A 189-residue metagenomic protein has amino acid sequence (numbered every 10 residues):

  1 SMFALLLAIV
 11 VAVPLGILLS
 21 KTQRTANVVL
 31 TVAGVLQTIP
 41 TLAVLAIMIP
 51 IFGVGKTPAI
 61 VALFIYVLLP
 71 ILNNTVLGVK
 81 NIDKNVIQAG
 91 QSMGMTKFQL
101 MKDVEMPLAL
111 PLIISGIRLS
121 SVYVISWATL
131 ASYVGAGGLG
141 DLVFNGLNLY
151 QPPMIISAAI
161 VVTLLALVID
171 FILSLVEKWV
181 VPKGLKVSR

Functional and structural regions predicted by a protein language model:
S1, I49-P70, M154, A158: Loop-to-helix entry region at the N-terminal start of transmembrane alpha-helices in multi-pass membrane transporters
S1-L18: Transmembrane alpha-helix signature in integral membrane proteins
S1-L5, V32-L42, G55, I117-S120 (+2 more regions): Loop-to-transmembrane-helix entry motif
L15-I47, L63, I71-L77, Q88: Cytoplasmic-entry segments and transmembrane alpha-helices of multi-pass inner-membrane transporters
Q23, K80, S157-R189: C-terminal transmembrane helix and the adjacent membrane-cytosol boundary/short C-terminal tail of inner/organellar
P50, W127-I156, V161, V187-R189: Glycine-rich helix-loop "coupling/hinge" segments at transmembrane-helix boundaries in multipass transporters
I65, F98-L130, V162, I169: Transmembrane alpha-helices
N74-I113, V143: Short cytoplasmic-facing helical segments at TM-TM junctions of multi-pass membrane proteins
